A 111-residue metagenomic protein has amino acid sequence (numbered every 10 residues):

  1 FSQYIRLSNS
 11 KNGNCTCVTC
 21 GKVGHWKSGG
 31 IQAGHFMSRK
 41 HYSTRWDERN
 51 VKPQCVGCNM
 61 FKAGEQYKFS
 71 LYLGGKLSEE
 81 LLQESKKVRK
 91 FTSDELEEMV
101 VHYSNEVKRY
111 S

Functional and structural regions predicted by a protein language model:
F1-T16, T92-E97: Short, charged surface segments at domain edges that flank catalytic/cofactor-binding sites
K11, S43, F61-G64: Alpha-helical structural elements of signaling/regulatory helical domains
G13, Y42, G74-S78: Proline-centered flexible-loop/turn and helix-kink motifs
T16-V51: Histidine-centered nuclease catalytic patch
G21-H25, V51-K76: Short Cys/His-centered divalent metal-binding micro-motifs
R39-Y42, G57-M60, K87: General structural signal for alpha-helix termini and helix-helix connectors
G64-S111: A detector for short metal-coordination/catalytic motifs
